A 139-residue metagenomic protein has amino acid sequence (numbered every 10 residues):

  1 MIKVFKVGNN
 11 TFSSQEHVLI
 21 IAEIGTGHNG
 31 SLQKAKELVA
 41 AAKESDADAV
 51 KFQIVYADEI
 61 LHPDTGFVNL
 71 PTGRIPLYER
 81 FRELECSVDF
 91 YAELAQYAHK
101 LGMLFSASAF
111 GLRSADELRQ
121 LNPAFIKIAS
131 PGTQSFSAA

Functional and structural regions predicted by a protein language model:
M1-I21: N-terminal amphipathic alpha-helix/helix-capping segment at the start of soluble metabolic enzymes
K3, L32, I60-T65, S87-Y91 (+2 more regions): Active-site-adjacent beta->alpha loops and helix N-cap segments on the catalytic face of soluble alpha/beta enzymes
E23, A42, L118: Conserved, mostly hydrophobic/aromatic
G25-G27, Q53-A57, F110-L112, P131: Active-site beta-loop-alpha junctions enriched in small/polar residues
H28-S45, S87-D89: Glycine-rich anion/phosphate-binding loops
S45-E85: Glycine-rich, proline-tolerant flexible connector loops at the mouths of alpha/beta enzymes
D46, R119-I126: Glycine-enriched alpha-helix->loop->beta-strand junction motifs that scaffold or abut catalytic
F81-C86, M103-G111, A124-S135: Catalytic beta/alpha-barrel core
